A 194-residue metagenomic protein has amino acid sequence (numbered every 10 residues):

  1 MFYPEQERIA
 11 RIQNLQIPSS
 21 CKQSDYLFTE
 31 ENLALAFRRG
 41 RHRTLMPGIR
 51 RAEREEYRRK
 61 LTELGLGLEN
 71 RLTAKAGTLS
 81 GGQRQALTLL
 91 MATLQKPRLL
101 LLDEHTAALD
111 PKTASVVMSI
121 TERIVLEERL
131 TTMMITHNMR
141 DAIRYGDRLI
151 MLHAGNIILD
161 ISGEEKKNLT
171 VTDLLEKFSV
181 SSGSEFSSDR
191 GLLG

Functional and structural regions predicted by a protein language model:
L27-R41: Q-loop/switch helix immediately C-terminal to the Walker
A92-T93: ABC ATPase C-loop
K96: Conserved catalytic motifs of ABC-family nucleotide-binding domains
L100-D103: Catalytic Walker B motif of ABC-type/P-loop ATPase nucleotide-binding domains
D110: ABC-family nucleotide-binding domains
A114-E128: Helical segment within the ABC ATPase nucleotide-binding domain
T136-H137: H-loop/switch region of ABC-family ATPase nucleotide-binding domains
N156-S182: Conserved beta-strand-loop-alpha-helix hinge in the C-terminal portion of ABC ATPase nucleotide-binding domains
